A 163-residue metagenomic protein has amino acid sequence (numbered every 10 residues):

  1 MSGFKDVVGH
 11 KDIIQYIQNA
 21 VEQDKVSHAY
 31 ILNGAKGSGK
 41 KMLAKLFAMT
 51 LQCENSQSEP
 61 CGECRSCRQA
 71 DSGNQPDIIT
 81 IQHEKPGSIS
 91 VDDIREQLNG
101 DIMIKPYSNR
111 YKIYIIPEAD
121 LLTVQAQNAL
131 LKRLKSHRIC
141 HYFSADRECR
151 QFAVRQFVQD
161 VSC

Functional and structural regions predicted by a protein language model:
S2-Q125: Clamp-loader machinery-focused feature within the broader ASCE/P-loop NTPase space
L51, N55, L134-H137, V161: Active-site catalytic pocket residues across diverse enzymes, especially alpha/beta-hydrolases
G100, K132, Q159: Conserved adenine-binding aromatic site and its adjacent loop/helix in ATP-hydrolyzing domains
P117-A119, S144-R150: A short beta-strand-to-loop transition that corresponds to the Sensor-1 phosphate-sensing loop of AAA+ P-loop ATPases
T123-Q125, Q151, R155: Conserved D-loop-proximal element of ABC-family nucleotide-binding domains
N128-Y142, E148: Conserved catalytic/switch belt of AAA+ P-loop NTPases
A153-C163: A short helix-turn-beta junction within AAA+ P-loop NTPase domains corresponding to the substrate/partner-engaging
